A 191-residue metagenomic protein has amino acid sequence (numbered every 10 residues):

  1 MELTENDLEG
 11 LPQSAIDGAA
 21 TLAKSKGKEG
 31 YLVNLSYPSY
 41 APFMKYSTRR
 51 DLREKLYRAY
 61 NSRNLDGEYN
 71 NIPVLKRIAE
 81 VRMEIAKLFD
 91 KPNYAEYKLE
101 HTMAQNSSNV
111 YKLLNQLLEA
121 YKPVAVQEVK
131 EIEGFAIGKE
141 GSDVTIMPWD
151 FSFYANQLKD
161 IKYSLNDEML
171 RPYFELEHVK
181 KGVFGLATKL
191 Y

Functional and structural regions predicted by a protein language model:
M1-L35, T48, K76, V81 (+1 more regions): Active-site-proximal, well-structured secondary-structure segments within enzyme catalytic domains
P12, S39, M44-S47, N61-N71 (+2 more regions): Catalytic nucleotidyl-transfer cores of nucleotide-processing enzymes
Y46-R63, H101: Short, charge-rich amphipathic alpha-helices with coiled-coil/heptad character
